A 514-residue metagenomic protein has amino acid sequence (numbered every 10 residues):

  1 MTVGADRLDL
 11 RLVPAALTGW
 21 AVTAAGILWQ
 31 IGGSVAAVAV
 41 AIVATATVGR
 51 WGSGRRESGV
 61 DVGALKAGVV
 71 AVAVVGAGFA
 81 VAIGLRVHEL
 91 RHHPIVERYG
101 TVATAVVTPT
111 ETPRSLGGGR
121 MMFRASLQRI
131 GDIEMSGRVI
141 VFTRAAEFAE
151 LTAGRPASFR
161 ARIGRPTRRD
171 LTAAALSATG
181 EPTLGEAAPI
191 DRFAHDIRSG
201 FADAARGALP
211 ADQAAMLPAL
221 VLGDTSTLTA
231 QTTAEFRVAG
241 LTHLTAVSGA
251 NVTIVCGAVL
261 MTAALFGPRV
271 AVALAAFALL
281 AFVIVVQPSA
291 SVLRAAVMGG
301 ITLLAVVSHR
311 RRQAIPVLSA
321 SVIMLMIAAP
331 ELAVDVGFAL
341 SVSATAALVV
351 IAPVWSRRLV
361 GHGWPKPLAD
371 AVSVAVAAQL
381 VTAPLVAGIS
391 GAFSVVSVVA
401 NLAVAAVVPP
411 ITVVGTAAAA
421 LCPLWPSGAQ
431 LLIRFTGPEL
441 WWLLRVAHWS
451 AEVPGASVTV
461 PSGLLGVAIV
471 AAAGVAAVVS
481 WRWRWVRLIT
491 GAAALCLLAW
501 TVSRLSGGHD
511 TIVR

Functional and structural regions predicted by a protein language model:
M1-H93, S462-A468, V475-S480: N-terminal leader/targeting segments
T2-A24, G164, R169-A295, L303: Aromatic-rich juxtamembrane segments at the membrane interface
A5-R7, V106, R120-M121, F142 (+7 more regions): Non-globular, low-confidence helical/coil segments that flank catalytic cores
V22, T229-S397, S462-H509: Hydrophobic alpha-helical transmembrane segments in multi-pass membrane proteins
R86-T104, H509-V513: Alpha-helical transmembrane signal-anchor/signal-peptide segments
T101-S115, F123: Structural detector for short beta-strands of small beta-barrel domains
G117-V141: OB-fold (S1/OB) nucleic-acid-binding surfaces
A347-G455: Alpha-helical transmembrane segments of multi-pass integral membrane proteins
